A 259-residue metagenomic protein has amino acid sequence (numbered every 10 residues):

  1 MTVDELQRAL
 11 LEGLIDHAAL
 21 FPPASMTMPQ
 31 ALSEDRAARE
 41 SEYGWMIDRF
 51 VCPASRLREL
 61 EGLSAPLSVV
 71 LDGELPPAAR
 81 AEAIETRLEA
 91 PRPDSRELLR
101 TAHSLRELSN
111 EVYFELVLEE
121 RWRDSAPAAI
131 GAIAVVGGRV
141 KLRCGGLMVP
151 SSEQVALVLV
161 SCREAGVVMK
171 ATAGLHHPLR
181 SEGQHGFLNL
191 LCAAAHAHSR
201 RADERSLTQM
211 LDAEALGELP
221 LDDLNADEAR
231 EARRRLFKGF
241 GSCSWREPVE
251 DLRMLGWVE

Functional and structural regions predicted by a protein language model:
M1-R100, R106, N110-E111, L116 (+2 more regions): Alpha/beta catalytic barrel-like cores
L63-P66, I130, G183: Generic preference for flexible, low-structure residues
S95-E164: Domain-core and long-helix interface of multi-subunit machines
G138-L207: Catalytic alpha/beta core domains of metabolic enzymes, predominantly
